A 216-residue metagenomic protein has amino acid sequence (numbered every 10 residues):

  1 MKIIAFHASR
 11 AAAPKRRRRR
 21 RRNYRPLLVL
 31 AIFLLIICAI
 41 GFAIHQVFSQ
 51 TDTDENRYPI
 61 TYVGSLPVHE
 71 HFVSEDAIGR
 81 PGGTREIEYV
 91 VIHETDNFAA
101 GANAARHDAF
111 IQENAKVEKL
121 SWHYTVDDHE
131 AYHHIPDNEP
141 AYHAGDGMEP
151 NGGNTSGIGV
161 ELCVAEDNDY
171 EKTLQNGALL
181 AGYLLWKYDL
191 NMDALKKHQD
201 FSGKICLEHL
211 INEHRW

Functional and structural regions predicted by a protein language model:
M1-R25: N-terminal Lys/Arg-rich, disordered targeting/topogenic segments
K2, R21-S65, T84, C163-W216: Basic/polar, cationic surfaces and motifs that engage anionic cell-wall and phosphate/carboxylate ligands
A5-F6, D52-T53, H71: Generic early N-terminus positional signal peaking at residue ~5-7
N56-Y188: Active-site-adjacent loop/helix surface patches within enzyme catalytic domains that shape the substrate-binding cleft
